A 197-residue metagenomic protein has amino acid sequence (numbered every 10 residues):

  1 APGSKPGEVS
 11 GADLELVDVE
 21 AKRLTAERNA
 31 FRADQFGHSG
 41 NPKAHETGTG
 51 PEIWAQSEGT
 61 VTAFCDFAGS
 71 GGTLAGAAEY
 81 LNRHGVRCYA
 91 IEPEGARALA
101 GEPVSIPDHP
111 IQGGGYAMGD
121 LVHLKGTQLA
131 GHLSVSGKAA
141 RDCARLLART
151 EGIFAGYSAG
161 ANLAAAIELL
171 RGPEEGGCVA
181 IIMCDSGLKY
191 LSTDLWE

Functional and structural regions predicted by a protein language model:
A1, D34-F36, F67, I91-E92 (+1 more regions): Short beta-strand segments
A1-E15: A glycine-rich helix N-cap at a beta->alpha junction
S4-G7, E94-L99, L188-K189: Short gly/pro/ser/thr-enriched loop/turn and capping motifs at secondary-structure boundaries
E15-D18, N29, L81-Y157, G172 (+1 more regions): Active-site/ligand-binding loops adjacent to catalytic centers
E27-A68, G126, G137-I153: Active-site/ligand-binding-proximal alpha/beta "capping" segment
E58, A63, V86, I153-A161 (+1 more regions): Terminal helix/beta-alpha structural elements that buttress the NAD(P)+-binding lobe
F67-A78, L99, S158-A166, Y190: Short glycine/serine/threonine-rich phosphate/pyrophosphate-binding segments that cradle anionic phosphate groups
A164-E197: Phosphate-binding loop/pocket of nucleotide- and phosphate-handling active sites
